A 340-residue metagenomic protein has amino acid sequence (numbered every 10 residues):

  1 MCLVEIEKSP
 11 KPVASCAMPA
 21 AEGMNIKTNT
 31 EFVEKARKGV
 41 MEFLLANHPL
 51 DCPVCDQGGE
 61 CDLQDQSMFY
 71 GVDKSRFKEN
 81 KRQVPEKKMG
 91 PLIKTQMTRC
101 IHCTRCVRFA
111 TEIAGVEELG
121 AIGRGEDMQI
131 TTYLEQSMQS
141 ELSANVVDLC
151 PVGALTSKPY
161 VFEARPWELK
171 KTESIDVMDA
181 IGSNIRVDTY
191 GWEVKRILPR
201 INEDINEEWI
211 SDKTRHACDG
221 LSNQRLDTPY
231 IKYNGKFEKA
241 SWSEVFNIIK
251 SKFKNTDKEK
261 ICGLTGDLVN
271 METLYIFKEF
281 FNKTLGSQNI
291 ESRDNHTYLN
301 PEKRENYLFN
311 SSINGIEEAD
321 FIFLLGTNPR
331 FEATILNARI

Functional and structural regions predicted by a protein language model:
L3-D176, I181-I185, G191-E193: Fe-S ferredoxin-like electron-transfer domains and their immediately adjacent linker/connector regions across
L45, P49, C103, R108 (+3 more regions): Catalytic alpha/large subunits of respiratory electron-transfer oxidoreductases, centered on bis-MGD molybdoenzymes
